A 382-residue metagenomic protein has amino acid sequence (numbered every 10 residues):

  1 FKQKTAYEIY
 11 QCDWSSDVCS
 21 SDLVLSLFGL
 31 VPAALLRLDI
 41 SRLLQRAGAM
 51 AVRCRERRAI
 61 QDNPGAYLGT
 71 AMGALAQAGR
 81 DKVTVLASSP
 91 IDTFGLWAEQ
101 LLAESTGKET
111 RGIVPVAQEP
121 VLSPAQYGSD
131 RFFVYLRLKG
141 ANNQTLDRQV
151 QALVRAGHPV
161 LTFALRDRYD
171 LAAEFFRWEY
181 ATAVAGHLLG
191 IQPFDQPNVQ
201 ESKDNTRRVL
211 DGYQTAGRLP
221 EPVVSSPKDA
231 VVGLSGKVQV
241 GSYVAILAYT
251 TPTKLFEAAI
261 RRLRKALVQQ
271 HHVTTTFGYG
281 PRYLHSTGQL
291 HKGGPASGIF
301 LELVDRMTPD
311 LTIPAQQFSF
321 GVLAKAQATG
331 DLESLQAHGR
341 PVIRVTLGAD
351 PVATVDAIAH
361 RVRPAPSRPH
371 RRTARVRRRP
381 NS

Functional and structural regions predicted by a protein language model:
F1-W14, V18: Single conserved hydrophobic/aromatic residue that forms the stacking wall/gate of nucleotide- or nucleobase-binding
S15, V114-V116, F132-L136, L161-A164 (+2 more regions): Hydrophobic/aromatic beta-strand patches that form the interior of the parallel beta-sheet core in alpha/beta enzyme
S15-F132, N142, D170-T274, H285: Active-site phosphate/pyrophosphate-binding segments
P124-G140, S297-R306: Short, well-ordered secondary-structure micro-motifs within conserved domains or adaptor modules
K139-V154, T162-A164: Phosphate/diphosphate-binding loops
L165, Q317-D331: Low-complexity, glycine/alanine/valine/leucine- and proline-rich hydrophobic stretches
D195, Q200, G241-Y243, Y279 (+2 more regions): C-terminal amphipathic alpha-helical interaction region
Y283-Q317: Conserved, well-ordered active-site substructure
